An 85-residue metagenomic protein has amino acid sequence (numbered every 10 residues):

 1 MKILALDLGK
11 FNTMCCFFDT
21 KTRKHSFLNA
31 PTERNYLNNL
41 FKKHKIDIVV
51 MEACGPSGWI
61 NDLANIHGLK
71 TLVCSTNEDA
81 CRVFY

Functional and structural regions predicted by a protein language model:
M1-Y85: Phosphate- and other anionic-substrate recognition elements at nucleic-acid/protein interfaces
